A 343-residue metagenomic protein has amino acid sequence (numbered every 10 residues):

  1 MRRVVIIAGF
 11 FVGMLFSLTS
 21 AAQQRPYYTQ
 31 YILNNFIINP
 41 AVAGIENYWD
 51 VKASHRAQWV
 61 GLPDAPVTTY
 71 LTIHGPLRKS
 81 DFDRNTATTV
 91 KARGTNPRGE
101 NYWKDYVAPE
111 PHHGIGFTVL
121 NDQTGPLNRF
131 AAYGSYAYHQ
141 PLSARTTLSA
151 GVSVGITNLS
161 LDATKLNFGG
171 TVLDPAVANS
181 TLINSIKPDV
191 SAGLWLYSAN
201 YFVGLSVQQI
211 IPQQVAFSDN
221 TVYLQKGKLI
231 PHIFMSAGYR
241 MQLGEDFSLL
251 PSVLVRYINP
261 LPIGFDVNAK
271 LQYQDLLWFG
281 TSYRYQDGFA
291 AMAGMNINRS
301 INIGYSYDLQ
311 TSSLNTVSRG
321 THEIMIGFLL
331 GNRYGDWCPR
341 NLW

Functional and structural regions predicted by a protein language model:
M1, A22-Q23: Absolute protein N-terminus
M1-A8: Bacterial N-terminal signal peptides that target proteins for export
S17-T19: N-terminal signal peptide c-region/cleavage motif recognized by signal peptidases
Q23-W343: Subset of outer-membrane beta-barrel
